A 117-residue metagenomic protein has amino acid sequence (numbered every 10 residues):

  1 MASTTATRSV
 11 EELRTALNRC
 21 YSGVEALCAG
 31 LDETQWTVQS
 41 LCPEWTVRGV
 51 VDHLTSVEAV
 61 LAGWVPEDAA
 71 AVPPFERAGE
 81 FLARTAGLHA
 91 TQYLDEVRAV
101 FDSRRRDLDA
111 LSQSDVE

Functional and structural regions predicted by a protein language model:
M1-G49, T55-E117: Aromatic-glycine hotspot motif
